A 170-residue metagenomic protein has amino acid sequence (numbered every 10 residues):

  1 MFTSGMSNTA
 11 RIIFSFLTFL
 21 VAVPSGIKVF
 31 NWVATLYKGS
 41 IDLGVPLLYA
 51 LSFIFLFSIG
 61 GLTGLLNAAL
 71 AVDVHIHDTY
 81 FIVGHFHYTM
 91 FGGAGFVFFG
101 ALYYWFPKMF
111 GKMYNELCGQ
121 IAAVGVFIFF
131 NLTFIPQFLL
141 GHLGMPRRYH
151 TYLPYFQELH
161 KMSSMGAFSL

Functional and structural regions predicted by a protein language model:
M1-L170: Membrane-embedded and interfacial regions of multi-pass energy-transducing membrane proteins
